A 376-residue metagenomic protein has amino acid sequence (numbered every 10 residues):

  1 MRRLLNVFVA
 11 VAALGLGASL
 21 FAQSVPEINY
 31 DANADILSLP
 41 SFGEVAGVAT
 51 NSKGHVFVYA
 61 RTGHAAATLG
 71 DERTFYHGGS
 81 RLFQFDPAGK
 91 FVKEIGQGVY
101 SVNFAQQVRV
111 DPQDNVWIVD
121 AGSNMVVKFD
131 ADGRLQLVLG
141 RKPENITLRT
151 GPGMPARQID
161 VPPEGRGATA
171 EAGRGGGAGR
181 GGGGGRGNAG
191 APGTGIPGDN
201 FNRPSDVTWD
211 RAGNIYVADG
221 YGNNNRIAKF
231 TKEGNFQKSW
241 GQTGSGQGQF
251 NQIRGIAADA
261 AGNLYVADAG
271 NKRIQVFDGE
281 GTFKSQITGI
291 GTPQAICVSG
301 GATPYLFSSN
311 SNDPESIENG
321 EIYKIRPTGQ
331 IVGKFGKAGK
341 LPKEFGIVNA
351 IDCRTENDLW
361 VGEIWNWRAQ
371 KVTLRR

Functional and structural regions predicted by a protein language model:
M1-L4: Positively charged n-region of N-terminal signal peptides that target proteins for export
N6-S19: Bacterial N-terminal signal peptides
F21-R376: Eukaryotic scaffold repeat domains enriched in small/polar residues
